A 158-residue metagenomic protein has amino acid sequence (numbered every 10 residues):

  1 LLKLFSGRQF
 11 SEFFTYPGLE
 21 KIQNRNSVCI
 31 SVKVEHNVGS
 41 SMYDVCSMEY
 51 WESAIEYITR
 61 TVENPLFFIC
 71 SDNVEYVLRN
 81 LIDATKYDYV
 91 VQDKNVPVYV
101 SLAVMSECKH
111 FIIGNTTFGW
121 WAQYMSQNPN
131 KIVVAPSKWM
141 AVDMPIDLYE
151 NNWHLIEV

Functional and structural regions predicted by a protein language model:
L1-V62: Secretory-pathway luminal glycosyltransferase catalytic domains
S6, S11-T15, F68, G119 (+1 more regions): Compositionally biased, low-structure terminal segments
C29, Y89, V133, W153-L155: Conserved beta-strand scaffold positions in the cores of enzyme catalytic domains, especially in NTP/NDP-utilizing
V32-V34, K138, V158: Active-site donor-binding loop signature of nucleotide-sugar glycosyltransferases
M42, L81, P145-D147: Short aromatic-enriched loop/helix-cap "lid" or pocket-rim segments at secondary-structure transitions that line
E52-A54, N95-V98, N152-W153: Short amphipathic alpha-helical segments, especially helix-boundary/capping motifs
T61-D143: Donor-binding and catalytic core of enzymes assembling or modifying cell-surface/extracellular glycoconjugates
A141-V158: Leloir-type glycosyltransferase catalytic cores
